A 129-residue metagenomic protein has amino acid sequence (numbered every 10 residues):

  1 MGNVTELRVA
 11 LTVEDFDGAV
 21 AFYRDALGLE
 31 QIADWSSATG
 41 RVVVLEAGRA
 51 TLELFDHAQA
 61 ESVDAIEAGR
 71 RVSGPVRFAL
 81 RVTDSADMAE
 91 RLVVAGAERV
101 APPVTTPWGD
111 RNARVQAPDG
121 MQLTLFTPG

Functional and structural regions predicted by a protein language model:
M1-R8, E30-L80, D87-Q116, P128-G129: Vicinal oxygen chelate
V13-D15, P107: Conserved beta-strand-loop-alpha-helix junction that forms the acyl-donor binding cleft
G18-A19, D87: Short Gly/charged-rich anion-binding patches and loops
A19-R24, L92, G120: Conserved active-site tyrosine of GNAT-family acetyltransferases
Q122-L125: Short glycine-/small-residue motifs
